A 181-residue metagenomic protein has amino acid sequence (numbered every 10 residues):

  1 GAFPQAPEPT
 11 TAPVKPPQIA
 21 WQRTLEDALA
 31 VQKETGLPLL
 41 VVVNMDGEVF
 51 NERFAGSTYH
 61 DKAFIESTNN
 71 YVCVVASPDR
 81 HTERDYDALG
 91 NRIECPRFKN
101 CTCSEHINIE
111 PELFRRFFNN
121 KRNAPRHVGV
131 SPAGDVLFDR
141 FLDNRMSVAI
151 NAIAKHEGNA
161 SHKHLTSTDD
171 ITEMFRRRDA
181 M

Functional and structural regions predicted by a protein language model:
F3-A20, E26-L37, N120-K121, S131 (+1 more regions): Non-globular targeting/processing and membrane-anchoring segments
F3-P9, L40-V41, S57-F64: Intrinsically disordered, low-complexity boundary segments flanking structured domains
T10-T11, V41-V42, E110-L113: Short secondary-structure boundary micro-motifs
T10-V14, M45-E48, P96-T102: N-terminal start-of-chain detector that recognizes signal peptides and the immediate post-cleavage beginning
P16-A20, N51-R53, E105: Short, flexible loop segments at the rims of nucleotide/cofactor-binding pockets, characterized by
L25-E34, R53-H156: Thioredoxin-like thiol-disulfide oxidoreductase module
T35-F50, C73: Short active-site neighborhood of thiol/selenol oxidoreductases, capturing the structured segment around
